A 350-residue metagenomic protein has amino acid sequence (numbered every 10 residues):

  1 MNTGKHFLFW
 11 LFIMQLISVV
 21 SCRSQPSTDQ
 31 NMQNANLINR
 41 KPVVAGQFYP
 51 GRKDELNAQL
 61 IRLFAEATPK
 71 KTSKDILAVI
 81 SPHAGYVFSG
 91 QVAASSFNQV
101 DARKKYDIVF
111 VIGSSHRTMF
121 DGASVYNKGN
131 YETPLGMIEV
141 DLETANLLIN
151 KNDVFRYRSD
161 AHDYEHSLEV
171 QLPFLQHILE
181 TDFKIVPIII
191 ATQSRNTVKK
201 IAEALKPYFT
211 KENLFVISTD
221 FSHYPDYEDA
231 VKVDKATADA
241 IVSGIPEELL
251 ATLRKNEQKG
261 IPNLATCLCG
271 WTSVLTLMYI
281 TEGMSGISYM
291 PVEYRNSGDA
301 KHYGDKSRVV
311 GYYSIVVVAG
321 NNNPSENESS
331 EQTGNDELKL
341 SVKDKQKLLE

Functional and structural regions predicted by a protein language model:
M1-F9: Bacterial N-terminal signal peptides that target proteins for export
W10-V19: Bacterial N-terminal signal peptides
S27-Y279, G283-S285, Y294-D299, V318-N321 (+1 more regions): Active-site histidine-anchored catalytic micro-motif
P291: Short, surface-exposed ligand- or partner-binding patches at beta-edge/loop junctions that are enriched in aromatics
D299-S307: Short proline/glycine-enriched turn/loop segments at secondary-structure junctions
R308-S314: Short hydrophobic/aromatic beta-strand or adjacent loop that forms the aromatic wall/cage of a ligand/substrate-binding
